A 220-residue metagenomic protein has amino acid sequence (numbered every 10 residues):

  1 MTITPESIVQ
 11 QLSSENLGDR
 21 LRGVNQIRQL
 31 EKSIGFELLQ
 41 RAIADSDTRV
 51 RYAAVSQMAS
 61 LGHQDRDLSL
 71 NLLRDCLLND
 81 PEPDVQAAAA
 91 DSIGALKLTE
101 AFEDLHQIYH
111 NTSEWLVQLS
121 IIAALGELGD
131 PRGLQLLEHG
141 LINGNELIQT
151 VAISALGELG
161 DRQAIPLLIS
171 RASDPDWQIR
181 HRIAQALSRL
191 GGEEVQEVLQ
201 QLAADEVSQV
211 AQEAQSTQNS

Functional and structural regions predicted by a protein language model:
M1-Q11, K32-A44, H63-N79, L98-N111 (+3 more regions): Amphipathic alpha-helical scaffolding segments comprising HEAT/armadillo-like alpha-solenoid repeats
M1-Q64, A204, A211-S220: N-terminal alpha-helical scaffold/docking segments in eukaryotic complex subunits
E15-N16, S46-D47, P81-E82, S113-E114 (+3 more regions): Short inter-helical turns and helix N-cap capping residues of alpha-solenoid HEAT/ARM repeat scaffolds
D84-D130: Hydrophobic, well-structured mid-protein blocks that either form specific transmembrane helices
D174-S220: Long, ordered, amphipathic alpha-helical scaffolds
